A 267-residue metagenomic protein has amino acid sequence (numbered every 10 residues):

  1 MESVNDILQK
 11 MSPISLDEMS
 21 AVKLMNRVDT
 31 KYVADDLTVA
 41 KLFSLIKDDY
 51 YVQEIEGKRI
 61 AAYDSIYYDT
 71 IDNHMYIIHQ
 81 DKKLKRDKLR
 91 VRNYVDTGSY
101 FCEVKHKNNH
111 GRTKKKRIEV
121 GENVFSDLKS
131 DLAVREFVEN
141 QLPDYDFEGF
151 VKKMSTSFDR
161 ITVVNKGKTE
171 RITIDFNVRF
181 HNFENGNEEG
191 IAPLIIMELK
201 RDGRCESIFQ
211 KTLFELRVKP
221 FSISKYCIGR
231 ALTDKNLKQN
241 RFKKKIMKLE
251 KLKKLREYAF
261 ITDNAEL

Functional and structural regions predicted by a protein language model:
M1-L267: Phosphate-end processing signature that detects enzymes handling 5′-triphosphorylated RNA and polyphosphate
